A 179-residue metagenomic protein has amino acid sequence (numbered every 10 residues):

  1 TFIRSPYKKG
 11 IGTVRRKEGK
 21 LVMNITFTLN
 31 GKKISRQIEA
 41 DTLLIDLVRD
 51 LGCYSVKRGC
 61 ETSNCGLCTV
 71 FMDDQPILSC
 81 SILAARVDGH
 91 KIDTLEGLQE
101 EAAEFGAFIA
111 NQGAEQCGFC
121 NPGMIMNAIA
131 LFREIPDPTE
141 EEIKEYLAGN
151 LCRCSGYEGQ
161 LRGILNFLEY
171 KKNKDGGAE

Functional and structural regions predicted by a protein language model:
K8, E18-E179: Signature of N-terminal electron-transfer/Fe-S-associated modules in redox systems
